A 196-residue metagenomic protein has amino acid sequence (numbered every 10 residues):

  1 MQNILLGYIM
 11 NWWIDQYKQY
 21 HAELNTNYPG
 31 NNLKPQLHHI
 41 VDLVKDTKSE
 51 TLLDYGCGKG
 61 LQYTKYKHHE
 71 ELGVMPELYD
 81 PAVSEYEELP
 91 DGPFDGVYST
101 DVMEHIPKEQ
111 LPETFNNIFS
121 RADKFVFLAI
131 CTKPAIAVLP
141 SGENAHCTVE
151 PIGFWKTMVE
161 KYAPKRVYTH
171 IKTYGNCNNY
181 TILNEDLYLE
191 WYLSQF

Functional and structural regions predicted by a protein language model:
M1-G96, P112-N116, R121, T132 (+3 more regions): Conserved N-terminal segment of class I S-adenosyl-L-methionine
G96-V102: A short beta-strand submotif of the Rossmann-like class I SAM-dependent methyltransferase core that lines
H105-I106, Q110: A short His-aromatic
K124-F127: Short glycine-centered segments of the SAM/dcSAM-binding site in methyltransferase folds
C131-A137: Short "lid" loop at the C-terminus of a central beta-strand within the Rossmann-like core of SAM-dependent
K165-R166: Substrate-binding/catalytic groove segments of enzymes that remodel or degrade extracellular structural polymers
